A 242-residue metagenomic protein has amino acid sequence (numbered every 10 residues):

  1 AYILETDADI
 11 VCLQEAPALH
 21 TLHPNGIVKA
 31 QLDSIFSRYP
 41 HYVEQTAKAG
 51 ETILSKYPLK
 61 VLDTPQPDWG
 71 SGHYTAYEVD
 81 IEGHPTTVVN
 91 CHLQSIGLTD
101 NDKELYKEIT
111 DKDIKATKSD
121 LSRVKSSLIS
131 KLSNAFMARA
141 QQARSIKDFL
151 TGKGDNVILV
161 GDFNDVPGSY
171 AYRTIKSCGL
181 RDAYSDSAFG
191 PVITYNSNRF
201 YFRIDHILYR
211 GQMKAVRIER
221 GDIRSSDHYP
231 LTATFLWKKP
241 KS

Functional and structural regions predicted by a protein language model:
L4, I10-I109, G221-D222: Structured beta-strand-rich core segments of catalytic domains in phosphoester-bond hydrolases
L4-D7, T151-K153: Flexible, charged surface loops at secondary-structure boundaries
E15, I129-F136, I158-G161: Second-shell loop/turn segments in exported
P24, W69-S71, N134-S145: Soluble or luminal CAZymes and related metallo-dependent hydrolases
I27, Q31, A49, R123-S127 (+4 more regions): Extracytoplasmic/secreted proteins, especially bacterial periplasmic and envelope-associated proteins
E78, M137-I158, F163-S242: Metal-dependent phosphoester-hydrolase catalytic domains
K103-K131: A solvent-exposed, charged loop/short amphipathic helix patch at secondary-structure junctions
